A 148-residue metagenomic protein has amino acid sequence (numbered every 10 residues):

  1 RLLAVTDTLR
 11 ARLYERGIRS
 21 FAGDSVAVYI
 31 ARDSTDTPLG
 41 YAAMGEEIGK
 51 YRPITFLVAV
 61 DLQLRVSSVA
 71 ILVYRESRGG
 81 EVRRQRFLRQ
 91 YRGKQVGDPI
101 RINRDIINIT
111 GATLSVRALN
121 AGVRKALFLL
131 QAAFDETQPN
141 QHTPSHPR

Functional and structural regions predicted by a protein language model:
R1-I109, T113-R117, A121-R148: Flexible, solvent-exposed loop/hinge segments and secondary-structure transition points
